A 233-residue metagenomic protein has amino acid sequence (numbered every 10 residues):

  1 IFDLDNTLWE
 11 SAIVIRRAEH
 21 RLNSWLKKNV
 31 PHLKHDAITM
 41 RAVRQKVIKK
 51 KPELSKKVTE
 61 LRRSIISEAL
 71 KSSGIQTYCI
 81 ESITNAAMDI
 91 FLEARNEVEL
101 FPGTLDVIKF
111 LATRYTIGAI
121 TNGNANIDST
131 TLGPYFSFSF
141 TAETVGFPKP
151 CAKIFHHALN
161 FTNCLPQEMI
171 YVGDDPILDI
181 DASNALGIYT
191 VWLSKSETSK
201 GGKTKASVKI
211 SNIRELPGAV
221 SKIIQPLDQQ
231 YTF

Functional and structural regions predicted by a protein language model:
I1-P102: N-terminal helical cap/lid subdomain that shapes the substrate entry/recognition surface in HAD-like hydrolases
A12, Y78-I80, L105-F110, Y115-F233: Asp-based, Mg2+/Mn2+-dependent phosphohydrolase catalytic module
